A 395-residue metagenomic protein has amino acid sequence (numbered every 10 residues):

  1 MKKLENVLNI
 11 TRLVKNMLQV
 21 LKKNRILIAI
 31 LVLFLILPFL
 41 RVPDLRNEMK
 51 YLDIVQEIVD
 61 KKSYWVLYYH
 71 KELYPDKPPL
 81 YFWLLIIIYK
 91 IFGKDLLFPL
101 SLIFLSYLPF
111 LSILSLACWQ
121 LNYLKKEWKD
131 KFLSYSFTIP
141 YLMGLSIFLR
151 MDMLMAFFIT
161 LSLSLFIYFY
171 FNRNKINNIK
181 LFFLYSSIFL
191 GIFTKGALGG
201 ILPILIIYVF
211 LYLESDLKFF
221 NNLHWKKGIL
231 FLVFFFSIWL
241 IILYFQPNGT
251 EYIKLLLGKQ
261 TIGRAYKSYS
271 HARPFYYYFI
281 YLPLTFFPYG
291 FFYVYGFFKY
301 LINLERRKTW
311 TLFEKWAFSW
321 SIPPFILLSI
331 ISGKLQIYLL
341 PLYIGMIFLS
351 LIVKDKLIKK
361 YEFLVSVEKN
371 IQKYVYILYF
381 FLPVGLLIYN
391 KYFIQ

Functional and structural regions predicted by a protein language model:
K22-E48, L230-F245: Transmembrane signal-anchor helices characteristic of membrane glycosylation enzymes that use polyprenol
V32-F34, Y51-D76, L80, I87 (+1 more regions): Extracytosolic helix-loop segments that constitute the early lumenal/periplasmic catalytic or substrate-binding loops
Y51-Q56, T194, G199-G333, G345 (+2 more regions): Transmembrane-lumen/periplasm boundary regions of multi-pass, lipid-linked membrane glycan transferases
L100-W128, L161: Transmembrane-helix motifs of polytopic, lipid-linked glycan transferases
N122-L124, S162-L181, K354-L357: Membrane-interface transmembrane helices that cradle and orient dolichyl/undecaprenyl
F132-F137, I188: Short helix- or helix-capping micro-motifs that position conserved polar/aromatic residues at function-defining sites
G144-S146, K180-K195, F325-I330: Membrane-interface alpha helices of multi-pass inner-membrane proteins
I147-M155: Short acidic/glycine- and proline-prone juxtamembrane loop motifs at membrane-interface regions of multi-pass membrane
